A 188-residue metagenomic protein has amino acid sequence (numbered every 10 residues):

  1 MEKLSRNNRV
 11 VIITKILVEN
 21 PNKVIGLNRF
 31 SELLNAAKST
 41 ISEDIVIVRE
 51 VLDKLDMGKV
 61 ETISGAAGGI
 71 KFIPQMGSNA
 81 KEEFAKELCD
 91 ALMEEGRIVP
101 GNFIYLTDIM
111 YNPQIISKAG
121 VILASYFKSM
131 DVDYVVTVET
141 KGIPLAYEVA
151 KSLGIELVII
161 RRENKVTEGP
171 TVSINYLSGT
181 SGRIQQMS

Functional and structural regions predicted by a protein language model:
E2-S188: PRPP-associated nucleotide enzymes
